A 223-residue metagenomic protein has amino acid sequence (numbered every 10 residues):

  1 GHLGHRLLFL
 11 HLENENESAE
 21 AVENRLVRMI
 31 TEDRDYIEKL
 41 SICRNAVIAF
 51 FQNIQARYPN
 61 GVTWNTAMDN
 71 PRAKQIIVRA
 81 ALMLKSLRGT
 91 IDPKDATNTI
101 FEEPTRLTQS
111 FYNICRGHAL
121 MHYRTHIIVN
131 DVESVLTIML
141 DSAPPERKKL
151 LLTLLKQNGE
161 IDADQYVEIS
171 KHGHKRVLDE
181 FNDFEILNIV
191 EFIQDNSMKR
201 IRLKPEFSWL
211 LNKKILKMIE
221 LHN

Functional and structural regions predicted by a protein language model:
G1-V135: Phosphate-sensing "switch" segment of ASCE/P-loop ATPases
E103-R106, K171-L187: Short amphipathic alpha-helical interaction segments
M121-H122, L155-N158: Short helix-capping/hinge SLiMs at alpha-helix to coil transitions
V129-L151, Q157, G173: Short alpha-helical segments that sit at the start of domains
N130-S134, Q194-W209: Accessory beta->alpha helical hairpin/"wing" motif in late/C-terminal subdomains of nucleic-acid enzymes
L140-A143, P205-N223: Short, amphipathic alpha-helical interaction segments positioned at domain boundaries
Q157-S170: Short acidic, hydrophobic short linear motifs in intrinsically disordered regions
E185-D195: A short, conserved structural fragment
